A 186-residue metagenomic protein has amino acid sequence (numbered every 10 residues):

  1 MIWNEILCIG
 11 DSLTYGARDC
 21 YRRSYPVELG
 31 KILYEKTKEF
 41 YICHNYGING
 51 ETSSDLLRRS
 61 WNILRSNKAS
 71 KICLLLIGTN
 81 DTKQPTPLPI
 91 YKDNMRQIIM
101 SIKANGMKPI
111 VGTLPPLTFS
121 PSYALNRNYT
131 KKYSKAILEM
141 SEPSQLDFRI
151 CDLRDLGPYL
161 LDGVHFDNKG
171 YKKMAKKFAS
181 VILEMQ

Functional and structural regions predicted by a protein language model:
M1-N49, W61-A69: Serine-esterase "nucleophile elbow" of acetyl-processing enzymes
T14-Y15, G50, D81, P116: Active-site micro-motifs of SAM-dependent methyltransferase domains
K31, D55-Q186: Alpha-helical cap/lid subdomain in secreted, periplasmic, or secretory-pathway luminal O-acyl-processing enzymes
G47-E51, R154-D155: Short beta->alpha linker loops
